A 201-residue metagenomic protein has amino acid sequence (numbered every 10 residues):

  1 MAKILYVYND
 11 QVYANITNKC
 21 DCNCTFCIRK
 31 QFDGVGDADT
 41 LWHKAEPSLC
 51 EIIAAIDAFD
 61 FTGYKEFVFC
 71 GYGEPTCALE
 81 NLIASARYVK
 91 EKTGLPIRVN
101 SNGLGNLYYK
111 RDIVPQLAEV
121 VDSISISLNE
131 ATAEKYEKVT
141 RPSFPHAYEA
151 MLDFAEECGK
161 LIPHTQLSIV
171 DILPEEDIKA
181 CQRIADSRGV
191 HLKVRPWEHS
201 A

Functional and structural regions predicted by a protein language model:
A2, K19, E46, D60-F61 (+2 more regions): Auxiliary Fe-S-binding modules of radical SAM enzymes
A2-S48: Canonical Radical SAM [4Fe-4S] cluster-binding loop centered on the CxxxCxxC motif and its immediate flanking residues
Q11-Y13, E66-C70, P96-R98, S123-S125 (+2 more regions): Structural preference for beta-strand elements that scaffold enzyme active sites
A38-K44, K138-P145: Short glycine-enriched, charge-decorated loop/helix-capping segments at active-site entrances that position
T40-A54, P75-E119, E130-A131, D171-I178: Canonical radical SAM enzyme core domain
C50, A55-T62, F69-G71: Glycine/small-residue-rich loop that forms an oxyanion/phosphate-binding "nest" at active or ligand-binding sites
A118-T132, L192-E198: Non-cysteine beta-strand/loop elements that form the S-adenosyl-L-methionine
